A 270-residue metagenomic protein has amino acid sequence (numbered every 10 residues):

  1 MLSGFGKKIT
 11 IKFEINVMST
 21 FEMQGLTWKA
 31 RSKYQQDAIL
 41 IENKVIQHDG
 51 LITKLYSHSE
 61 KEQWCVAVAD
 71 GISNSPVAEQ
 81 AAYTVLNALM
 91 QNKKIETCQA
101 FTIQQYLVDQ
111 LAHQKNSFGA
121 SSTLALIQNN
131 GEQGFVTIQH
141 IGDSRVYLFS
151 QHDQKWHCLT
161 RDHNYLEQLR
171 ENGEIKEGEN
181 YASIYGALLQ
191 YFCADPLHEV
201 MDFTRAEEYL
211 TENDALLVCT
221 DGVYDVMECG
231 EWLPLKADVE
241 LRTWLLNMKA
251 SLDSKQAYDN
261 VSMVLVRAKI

Functional and structural regions predicted by a protein language model:
M1-I270: PP2C/PPM-type serine/threonine phosphatase catalytic domain
